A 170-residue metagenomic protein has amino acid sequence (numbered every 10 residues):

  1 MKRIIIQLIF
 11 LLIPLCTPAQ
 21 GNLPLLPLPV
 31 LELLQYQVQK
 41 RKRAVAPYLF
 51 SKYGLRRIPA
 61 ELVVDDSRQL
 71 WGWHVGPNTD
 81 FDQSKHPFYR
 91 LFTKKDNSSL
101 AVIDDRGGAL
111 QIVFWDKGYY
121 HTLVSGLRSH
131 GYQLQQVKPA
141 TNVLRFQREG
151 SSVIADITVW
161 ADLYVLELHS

Functional and structural regions predicted by a protein language model:
K2-F10: Sec-dependent signal peptide recognition, specifically the positively charged N-region followed immediately by
F10-P18: Hydrophobic h-region of N-terminal signal peptides that target proteins for export in Gram-negative bacteria
Q20-N22: Boundary of Sec targeting at the N-terminus
P24-L33, V102-A109: Acidic/histidine-rich, surface-exposed loop or edge segments in extracytoplasmic proteins
Q37-P59, D116-Q135: Amphipathic alpha-helical segments
E61-P77, A140-G150: Ser/Thr-rich, low-complexity intrinsically disordered terminal regions
D82-V143: Long, charged/polar, surface-exposed segments that mediate recognition or autoinhibition
R145-A161, E167: Short, exposed beta-strand-loop hairpins at the edges of beta-sheets in extracellular/periplasmic proteins
